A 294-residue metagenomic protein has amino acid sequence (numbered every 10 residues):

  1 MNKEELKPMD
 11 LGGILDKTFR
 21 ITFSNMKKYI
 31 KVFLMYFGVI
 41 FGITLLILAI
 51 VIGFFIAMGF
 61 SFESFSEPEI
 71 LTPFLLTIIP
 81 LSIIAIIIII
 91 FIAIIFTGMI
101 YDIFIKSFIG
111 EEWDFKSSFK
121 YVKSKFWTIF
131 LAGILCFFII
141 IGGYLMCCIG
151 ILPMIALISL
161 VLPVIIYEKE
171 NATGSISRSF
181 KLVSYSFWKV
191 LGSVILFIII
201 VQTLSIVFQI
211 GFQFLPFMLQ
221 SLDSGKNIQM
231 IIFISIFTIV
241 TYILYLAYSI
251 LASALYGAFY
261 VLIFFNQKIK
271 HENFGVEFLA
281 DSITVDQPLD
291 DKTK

Functional and structural regions predicted by a protein language model:
N2-E5, G13, K17, M58-F65 (+5 more regions): Juxtamembrane transition segments at transmembrane-helix termini in multipass membrane proteins
E5-I83: N-terminal start-of-domain structural block
L6-P8, G12-G42, F115-G142, A156-V207: Interfacial aromatic "cap" segments that immediately flank transmembrane helices in multipass membrane proteins
V32-F55, T77-T97, F130-I155, S193-Q220 (+1 more regions): Hydrophobic alpha-helical transmembrane segments in multi-pass membrane proteins
V51, F55-L75, D114-F137, I141 (+1 more regions): Long, highly hydrophobic alpha-helical transmembrane signal-anchor segments
F74-L75, I79, E111, F126 (+2 more regions): Membrane-helix interface segments
I95-S124: Hydrophobic transmembrane alpha-helix segments characteristic of membrane transport and insertion machinery
